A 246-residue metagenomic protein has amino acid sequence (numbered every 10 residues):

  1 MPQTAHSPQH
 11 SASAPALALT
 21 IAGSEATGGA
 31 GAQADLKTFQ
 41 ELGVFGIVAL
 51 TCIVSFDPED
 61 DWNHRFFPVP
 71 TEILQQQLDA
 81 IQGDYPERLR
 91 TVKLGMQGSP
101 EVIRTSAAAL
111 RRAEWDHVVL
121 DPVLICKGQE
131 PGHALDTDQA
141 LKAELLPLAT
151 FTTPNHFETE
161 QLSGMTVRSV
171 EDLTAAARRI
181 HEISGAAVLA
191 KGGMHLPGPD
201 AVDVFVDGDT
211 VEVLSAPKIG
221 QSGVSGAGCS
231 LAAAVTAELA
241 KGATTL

Functional and structural regions predicted by a protein language model:
P2-T20, A32, L36-Q129: Conserved N-terminal subdomain of the carbohydrate kinase-like
T20-Q33, A233: N-terminal beta1-alpha1 ligand-phosphate binding loop
I21-T27, E212-G226: Short pre-catalytic strand/loop immediately N-terminal to key active-site residues, enriched for Gly-Thr
T27, M96-I103, Q129-T137, T166-L173: Active-site glycine- and acidic-residue-rich loops that bind and position anionic ligands or nucleotide-like cofactors
L42-I47, E238-L246: Phosphate-handling active-site elements
D61-P68, E130-D136, G164-R168, G220: Short glycine-enriched, charge-decorated loop/helix-capping segments at active-site entrances that position
L135-V211, A243: Conserved phosphate/ATP/ADP-binding segment of small-molecule kinases
E160-Q161, Q221-T244: Short, small-residue alpha-helix embedded
